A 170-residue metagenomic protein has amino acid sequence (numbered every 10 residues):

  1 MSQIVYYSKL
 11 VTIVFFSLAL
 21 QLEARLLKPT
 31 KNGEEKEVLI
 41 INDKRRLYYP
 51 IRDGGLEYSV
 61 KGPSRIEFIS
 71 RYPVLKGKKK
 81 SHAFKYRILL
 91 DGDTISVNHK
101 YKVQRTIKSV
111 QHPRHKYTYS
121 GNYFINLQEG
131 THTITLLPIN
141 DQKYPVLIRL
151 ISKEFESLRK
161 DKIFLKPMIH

Functional and structural regions predicted by a protein language model:
L10-A19: Bacterial N-terminal signal peptides
A24-S59, V74-G77, R105-H115, I151-H170: Glycan-recognition and processing domains
S64-V74: A short beta-strand element within beta-rich, extracytoplasmic domains of secreted/secretory-pathway proteins
I66, N126-P138: Noncatalytic modules at the cell exterior or secretory-pathway interfaces, chiefly beta-strand-rich lectin/adhesion
L75-G77, I139-V146: Short acidic/polar inter-strand loop motif in beta-rich domains
K78-Y86: Short coil-to-beta strand junction motifs in C2/discoidin
L89-I95: Short strand-turn-strand beta-turns centered on an Asx-Gly dipeptide
P113-L127: Beta-sandwich interaction modules
